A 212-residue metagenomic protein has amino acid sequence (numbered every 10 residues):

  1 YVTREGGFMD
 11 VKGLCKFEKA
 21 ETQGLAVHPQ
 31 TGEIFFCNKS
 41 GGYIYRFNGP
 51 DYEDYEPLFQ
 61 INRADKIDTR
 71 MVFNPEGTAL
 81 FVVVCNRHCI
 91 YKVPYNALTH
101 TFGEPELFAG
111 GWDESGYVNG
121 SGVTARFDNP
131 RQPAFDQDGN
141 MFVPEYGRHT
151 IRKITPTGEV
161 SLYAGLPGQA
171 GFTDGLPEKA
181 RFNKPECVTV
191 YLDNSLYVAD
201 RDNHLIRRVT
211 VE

Functional and structural regions predicted by a protein language model:
Y1, G42-R46, H88-Y91, H149-K153 (+2 more regions): A short loop-to-beta-strand structural motif that recurs across blades of beta-propeller domains
Y1-G24, D51-T69, L98-N129, E159-E186: Gly/Pro-rich loop segments of beta-rich domains
V27-T31, F73-G77, F135-D138, V190-D193: Residue-level detector of Asp-centered blade-edge/turn motifs that repeat once per structural unit in beta-propeller
E33-F36, A79-V82, N140-F142, S195-V198: Conserved beta-propeller blade signature
N38-S40, C85-N86, Y95, Y146 (+1 more regions): Short loop/turn segments immediately following the C-termini of beta-strands
R131-K153: Loop/turn-rich, solvent-exposed surfaces of beta-rich toroidal or solenoidal domains
K184-E212: Blade-level signature of beta-propeller repeat domains, shared across WD40, Kelch, NHL, RCC1 and BNR/Asp-box propellers
